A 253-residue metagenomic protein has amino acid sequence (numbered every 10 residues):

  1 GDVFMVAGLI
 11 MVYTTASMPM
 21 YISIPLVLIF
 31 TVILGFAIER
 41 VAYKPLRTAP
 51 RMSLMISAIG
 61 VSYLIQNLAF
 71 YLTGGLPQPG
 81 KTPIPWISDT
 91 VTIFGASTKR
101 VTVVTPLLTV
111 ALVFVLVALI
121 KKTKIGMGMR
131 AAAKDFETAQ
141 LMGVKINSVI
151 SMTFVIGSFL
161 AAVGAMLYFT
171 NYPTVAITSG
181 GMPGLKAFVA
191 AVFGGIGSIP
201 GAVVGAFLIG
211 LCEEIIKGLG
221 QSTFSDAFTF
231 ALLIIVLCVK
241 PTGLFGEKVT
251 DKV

Functional and structural regions predicted by a protein language model:
G1-Y13, V41-S53, R130, L167 (+1 more regions): Single transmembrane alpha-helix segments in multi-pass membrane proteins
G8-Y13, L28-L34, I59-A69, L108-V117 (+4 more regions): Hydrophobic core segments of alpha-helical transmembrane domains in multi-pass membrane transport and ion-translocation
I10, A42, L64, M129 (+5 more regions): Terminal peptide-recognition signature
Y13, S17, F36-P45, L68 (+9 more regions): Membrane-interface helix caps of multi-pass small-molecule transporters
M18-I29, F154-A161, L167-A231: Transmembrane alpha-helical segments in multi-pass inner-membrane proteins
M18-V61, L68, V204-I209, K240: Alpha-helical transmembrane segments within multi-pass membrane transporters and channels
P45-K122, V149, P173, I215 (+4 more regions): Transmembrane helix-bundle core of multi-pass membrane transporters and related energy-transducing complexes
F94-V175, I199-V204: Helix-loop-helix "hairpin" substructures at the membrane interface of multi-pass membrane proteins
